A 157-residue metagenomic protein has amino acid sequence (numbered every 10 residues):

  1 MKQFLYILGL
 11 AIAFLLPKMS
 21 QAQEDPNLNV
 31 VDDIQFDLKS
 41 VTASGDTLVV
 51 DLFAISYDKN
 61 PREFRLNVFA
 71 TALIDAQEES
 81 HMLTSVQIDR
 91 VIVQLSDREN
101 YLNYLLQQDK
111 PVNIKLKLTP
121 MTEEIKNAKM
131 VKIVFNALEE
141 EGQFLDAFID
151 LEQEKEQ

Functional and structural regions predicted by a protein language model:
M1-E24: Bacterial Sec-dependent N-terminal signal peptides
Q23-D32, F64, F69-A72, Q77-S80 (+1 more regions): Surface-exposed edge beta-strand/loop patches
V30, L38, L83-I88: A structural signal for short, hydrophobic beta-strand segments that form beta-sheets in beta-rich/all-beta domains
Q35-A43, N103-L105: Short amphipathic beta-strand and strand-loop transition segments with alternating hydrophobic
T42, Q87-D89, T122: A generic structural motif
G45-V49, P111: A generic structural signal for beta-strand entry/edge sites
L48-Y57: Short, well-ordered beta-strand segments enriched in hydrophobic/aromatic residues
S85-N100: Short beta-strand and strand-turn-strand segments in soluble, beta-rich domains
